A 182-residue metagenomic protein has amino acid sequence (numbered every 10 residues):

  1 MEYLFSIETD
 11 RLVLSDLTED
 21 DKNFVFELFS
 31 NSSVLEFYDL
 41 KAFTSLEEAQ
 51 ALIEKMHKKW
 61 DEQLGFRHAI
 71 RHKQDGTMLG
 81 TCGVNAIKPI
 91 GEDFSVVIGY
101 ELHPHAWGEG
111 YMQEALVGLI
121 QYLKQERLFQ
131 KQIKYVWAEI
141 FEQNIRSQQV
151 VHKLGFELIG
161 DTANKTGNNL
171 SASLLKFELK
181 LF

Functional and structural regions predicted by a protein language model:
M1-S33, R67, R71-F182: Acyl-donor (CoA/ACP) binding surface of acyl/acetyltransferases
F26, Q50, E54-K58, H103: Solvent-exposed, non-membrane alpha-helical residues enriched in polar/charged side chains
F29, Y38, W60-D61: Hydrophobic residues in alpha-helical segments
L35-K55, F66: Conserved GNAT-fold acetyl-CoA-binding loop/helix
A42-S45, K59, G91, I140: Alpha-helix initiation/capping motif
H57-A69: A short helix-loop-beta-strand connector motif used in the catalytic cores of GNAT acetyltransferases and, in some
